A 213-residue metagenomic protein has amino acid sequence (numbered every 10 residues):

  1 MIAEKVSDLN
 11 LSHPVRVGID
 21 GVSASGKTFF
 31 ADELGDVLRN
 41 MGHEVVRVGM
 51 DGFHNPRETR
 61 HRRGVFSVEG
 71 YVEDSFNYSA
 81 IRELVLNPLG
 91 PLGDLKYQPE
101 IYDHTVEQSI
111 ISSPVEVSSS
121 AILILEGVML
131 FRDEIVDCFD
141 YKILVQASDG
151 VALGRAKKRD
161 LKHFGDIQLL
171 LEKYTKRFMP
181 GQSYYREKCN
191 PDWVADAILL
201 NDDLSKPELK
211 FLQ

Functional and structural regions predicted by a protein language model:
M1-L9, D137, G154, K158-K162 (+1 more regions): NTP-dependent small-molecule kinase module
V22: P-loop (Walker A) phosphate-binding loop of NTP-binding proteins
K27: Conserved lysine of the Walker
F30: Hydrophobic positions on the alpha1 helix immediately C-terminal to the Walker A/P-loop
D36-V46: Post-Walker A helix-loop "phosphate-sensing" segment adjacent to the P-loop in P-loop NTPases
V46, N55-V106: Conserved nucleotide-sensing/catalytic segment adjacent to the nucleotide-binding pocket in NTP-handling enzymes
Q108-K162: ATP-dependent NMP and nucleoside kinases share a basic, alpha-helical "lid"
